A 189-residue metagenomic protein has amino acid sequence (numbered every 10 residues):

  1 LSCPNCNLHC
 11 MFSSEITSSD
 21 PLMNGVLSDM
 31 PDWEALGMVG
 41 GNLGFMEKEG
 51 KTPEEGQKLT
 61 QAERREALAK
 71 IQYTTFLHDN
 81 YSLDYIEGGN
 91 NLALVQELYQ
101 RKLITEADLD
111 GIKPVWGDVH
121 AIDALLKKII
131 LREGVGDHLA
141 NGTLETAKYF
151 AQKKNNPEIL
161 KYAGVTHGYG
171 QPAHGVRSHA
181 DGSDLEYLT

Functional and structural regions predicted by a protein language model:
L1-T189: Extended C-terminal regions of large enzymes
